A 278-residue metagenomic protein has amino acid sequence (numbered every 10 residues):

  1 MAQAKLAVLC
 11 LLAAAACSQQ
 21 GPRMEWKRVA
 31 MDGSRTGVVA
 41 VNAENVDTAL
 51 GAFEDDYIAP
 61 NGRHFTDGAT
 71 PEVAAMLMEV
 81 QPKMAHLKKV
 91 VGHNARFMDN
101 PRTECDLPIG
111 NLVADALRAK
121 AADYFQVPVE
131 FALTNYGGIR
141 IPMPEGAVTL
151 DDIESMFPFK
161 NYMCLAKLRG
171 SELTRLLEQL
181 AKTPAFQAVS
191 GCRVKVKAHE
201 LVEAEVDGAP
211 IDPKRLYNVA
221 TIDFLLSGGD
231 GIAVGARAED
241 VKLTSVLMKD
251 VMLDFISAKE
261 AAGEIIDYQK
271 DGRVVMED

Functional and structural regions predicted by a protein language model:
A2-L9: Sec-dependent signal peptide recognition, specifically the positively charged N-region followed immediately by
A16-C17: N-terminal Sec signal peptide cleavage junction
G21-G62, L107, N111-D123, V127-D278: Feature captures C-terminal
T48-A95: N-terminal, post-signal-peptide region of Sec/Tat-exported proteins
A85-T103, G231-A238: Acidic/histidine-rich, surface-exposed loop or edge segments in extracytoplasmic proteins
